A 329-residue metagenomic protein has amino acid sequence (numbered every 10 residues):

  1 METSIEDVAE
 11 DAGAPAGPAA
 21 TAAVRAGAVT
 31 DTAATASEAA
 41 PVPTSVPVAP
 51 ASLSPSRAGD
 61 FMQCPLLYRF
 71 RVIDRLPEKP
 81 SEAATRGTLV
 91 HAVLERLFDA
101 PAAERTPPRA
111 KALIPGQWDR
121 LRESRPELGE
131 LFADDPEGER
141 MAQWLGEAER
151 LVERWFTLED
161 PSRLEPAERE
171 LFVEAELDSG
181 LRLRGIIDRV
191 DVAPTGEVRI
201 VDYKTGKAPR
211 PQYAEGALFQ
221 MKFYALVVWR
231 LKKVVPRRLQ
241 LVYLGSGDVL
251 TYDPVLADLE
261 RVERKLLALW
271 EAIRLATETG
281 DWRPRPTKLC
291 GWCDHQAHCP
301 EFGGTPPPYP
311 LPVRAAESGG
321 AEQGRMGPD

Functional and structural regions predicted by a protein language model:
M1-A84, E317-D329: C-terminal, charged and often intrinsically disordered regions of DNA end-processing helicases and nucleases
T3-D7, P108, T195, V227-D329: Metal-dependent nuclease catalytic regions and adjoining charged, substrate-binding loops involved in nucleic-acid end
L66-D74, H91-L94, L128, R199-T205 (+2 more regions): Short acidic (Asp/Glu) and glycine-rich catalytic loops that position anionic groups and cofactors
D74-A83, D99-R105, R210-Y213, G280-D281: Short, polar/flexible loop-turn hinges at active-site or ligand-entry regions and domain interfaces
E82, R86, V90, W144 (+3 more regions): Hydrophobic (often cysteine-bearing) scaffold residues that line and stabilize catalytic clefts of nucleotide/cofactor
L89-A100, A272-A276: Solvent-exposed, amphipathic alpha-helical segments
V93-R169: A non-catalytic, helix-rich entry segment at domain boundaries
L171-L266: Mg2+/Mn2+-dependent nuclease catalytic core
